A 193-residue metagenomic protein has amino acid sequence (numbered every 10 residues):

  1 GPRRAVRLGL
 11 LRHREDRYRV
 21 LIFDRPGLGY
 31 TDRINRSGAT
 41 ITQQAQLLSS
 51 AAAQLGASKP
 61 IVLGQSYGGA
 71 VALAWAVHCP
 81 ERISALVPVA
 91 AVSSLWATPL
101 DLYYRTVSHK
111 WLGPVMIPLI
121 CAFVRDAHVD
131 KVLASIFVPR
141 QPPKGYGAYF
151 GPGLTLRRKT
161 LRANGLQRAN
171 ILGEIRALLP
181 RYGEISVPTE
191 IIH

Functional and structural regions predicted by a protein language model:
G1-Y30: Conserved HGGG/HGGXW glycine-rich cap/lid loop of the alpha/beta-hydrolase fold
D16-R17, A53-K59, P80-E81, S186-V187: Active-site acidic short loop of glycosyltransferases
I22-L63, Y67, P99: Active-site loop/oxyanion-hole signature of alpha/beta-hydrolase fold enzymes
I61, S84-V87: Residue in the alpha/beta-hydrolase core beta-strand immediately N-terminal to the catalytic nucleophile
G69-P80, L86: Short glycine-enriched nucleophile-adjacent loop and the immediately C-terminal alpha-helix near the catalytic center
V77, L86-P118: Flexible "cap/lid" loop of the alpha/beta hydrolase fold
A97-L100, C121-I185, T189: Conserved alpha/beta-hydrolase catalytic His-Asp/Glu region
I191-H193: Conserved strand-to-loop "acid loop" that flanks and positions the catalytic carboxylate
